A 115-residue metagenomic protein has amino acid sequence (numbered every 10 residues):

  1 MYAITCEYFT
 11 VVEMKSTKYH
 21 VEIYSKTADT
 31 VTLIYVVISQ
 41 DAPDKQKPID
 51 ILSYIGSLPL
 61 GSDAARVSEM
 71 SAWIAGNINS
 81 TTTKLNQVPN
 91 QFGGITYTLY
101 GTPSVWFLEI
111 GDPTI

Functional and structural regions predicted by a protein language model:
M1-V12: Terminal domain-start segments
M1-Y2, V21-S25, Q87-P89, Y97-L99: Short, exposed beta-strand/loop patches in secreted or surface proteins that constitute
Y8, A28-V31, Y97-L99: Aromatic-enriched hydrophobic runs in primary sequence
E13-K15, Q91: A general beta-strand register signal
K18-N79: Long, charged/polar, surface-exposed segments that mediate recognition or autoinhibition
V36-A42, P103, E109-I115: Secondary-structure transition/turn motif
S80-K84: Short aromatic loop motif centered on NTY/YTY
Q87-D112: Short, exposed beta-strand-loop hairpins at the edges of beta-sheets in extracellular/periplasmic proteins
